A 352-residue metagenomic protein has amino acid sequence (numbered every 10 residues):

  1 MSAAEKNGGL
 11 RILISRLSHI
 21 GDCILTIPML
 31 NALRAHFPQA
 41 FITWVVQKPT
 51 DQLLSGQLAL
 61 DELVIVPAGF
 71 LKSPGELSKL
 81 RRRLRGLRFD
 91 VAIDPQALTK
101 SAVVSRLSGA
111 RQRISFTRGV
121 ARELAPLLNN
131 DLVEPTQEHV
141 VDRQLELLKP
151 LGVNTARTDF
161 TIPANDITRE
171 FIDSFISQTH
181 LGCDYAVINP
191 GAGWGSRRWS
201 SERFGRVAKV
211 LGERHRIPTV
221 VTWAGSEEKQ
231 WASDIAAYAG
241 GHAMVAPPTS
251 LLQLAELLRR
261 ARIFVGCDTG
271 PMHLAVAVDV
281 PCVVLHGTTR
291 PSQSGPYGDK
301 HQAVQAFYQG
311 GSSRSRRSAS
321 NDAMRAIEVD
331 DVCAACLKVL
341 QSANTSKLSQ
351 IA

Functional and structural regions predicted by a protein language model:
M1-A352: Catalytic machinery of carbohydrate-active enzymes, primarily nucleotide-sugar-dependent glycosyltransferases
